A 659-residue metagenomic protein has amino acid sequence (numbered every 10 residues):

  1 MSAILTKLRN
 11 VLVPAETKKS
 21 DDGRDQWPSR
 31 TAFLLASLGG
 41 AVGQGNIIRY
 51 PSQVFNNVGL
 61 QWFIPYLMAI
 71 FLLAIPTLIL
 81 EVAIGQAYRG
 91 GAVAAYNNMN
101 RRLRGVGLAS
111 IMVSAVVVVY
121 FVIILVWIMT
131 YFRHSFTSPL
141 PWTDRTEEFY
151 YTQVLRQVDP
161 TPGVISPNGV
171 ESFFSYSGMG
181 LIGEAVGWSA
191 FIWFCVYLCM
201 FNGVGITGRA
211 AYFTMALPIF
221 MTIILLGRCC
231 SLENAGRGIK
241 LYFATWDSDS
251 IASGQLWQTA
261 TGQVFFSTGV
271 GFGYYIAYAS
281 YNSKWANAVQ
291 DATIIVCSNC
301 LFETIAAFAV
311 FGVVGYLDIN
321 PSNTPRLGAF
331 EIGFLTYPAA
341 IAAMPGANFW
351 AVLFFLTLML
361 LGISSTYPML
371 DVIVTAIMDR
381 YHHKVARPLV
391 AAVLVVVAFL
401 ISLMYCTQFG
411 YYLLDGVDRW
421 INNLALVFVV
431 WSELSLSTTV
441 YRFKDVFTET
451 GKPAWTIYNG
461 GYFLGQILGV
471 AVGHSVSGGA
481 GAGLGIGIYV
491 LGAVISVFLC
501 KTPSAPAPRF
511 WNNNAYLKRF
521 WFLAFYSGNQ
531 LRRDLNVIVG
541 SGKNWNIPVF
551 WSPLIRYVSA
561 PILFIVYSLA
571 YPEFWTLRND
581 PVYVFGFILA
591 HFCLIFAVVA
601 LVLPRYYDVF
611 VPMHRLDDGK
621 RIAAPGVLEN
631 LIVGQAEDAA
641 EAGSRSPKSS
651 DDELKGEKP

Functional and structural regions predicted by a protein language model:
S2-I48, T77-V82, G105, F149-P167 (+3 more regions): Membrane-interface "cap" regions at the ends of multi-pass membrane proteins
L8-W27, T31-L34, L38, V204 (+7 more regions): Membrane-embedded translocation segments of transport machinery
P14, S29-M68, M200-I206, R237 (+8 more regions): Transmembrane helix-boundary motif of multi-pass solute transporters/channels
D21-R24, A87-A109, I124-L198, V204 (+10 more regions): Inter-helical loop and helix-membrane interface segments of multi-pass membrane transporters/permeases
F33-G45, V117, V122, L155 (+9 more regions): Hydrophobic, membrane-embedded alpha-helices of multi-pass small-molecule transporters
P51-A69, G85, R89, N100-R101 (+12 more regions): Transmembrane helix-loop boundary segments of multi-pass membrane transporters
T77, F121-D159, I219-Y242, G312 (+7 more regions): Hydrophobic alpha-helical segments and their helix-loop junctions in multi-pass secondary transporters
F121, L403-Y405, D415-L436, T456-A507 (+2 more regions): A generic transmembrane alpha-helix motif of multi-pass inner-membrane proteins
